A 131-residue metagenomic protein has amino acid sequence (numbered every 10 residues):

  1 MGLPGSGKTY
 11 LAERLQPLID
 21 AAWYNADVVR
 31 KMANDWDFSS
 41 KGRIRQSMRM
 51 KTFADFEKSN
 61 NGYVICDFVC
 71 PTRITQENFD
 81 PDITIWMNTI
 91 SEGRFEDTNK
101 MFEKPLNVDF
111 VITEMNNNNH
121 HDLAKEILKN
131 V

Functional and structural regions predicted by a protein language model:
L3-P4: The conserved Walker
K8: Conserved lysine of the Walker
L11, Q46, N119-L123: Hydrophobic alpha-helical packing elements
L11-I19, T75-D80, V131: Alpha-helix C-terminal capping segments
A12-D55: Conserved substrate/cofactor phosphate-moiety recognition/catalytic segment in nucleotide-dependent phosphotransferases
S40-F95: Glycine-rich phosphate-binding loop used to anchor ATP phosphates in small-molecule kinases, encompassing both
N78, M87-V131: Small-molecule kinase domains that catalyze NTP-dependent phosphoryl transfer to phosphate-bearing small molecules
